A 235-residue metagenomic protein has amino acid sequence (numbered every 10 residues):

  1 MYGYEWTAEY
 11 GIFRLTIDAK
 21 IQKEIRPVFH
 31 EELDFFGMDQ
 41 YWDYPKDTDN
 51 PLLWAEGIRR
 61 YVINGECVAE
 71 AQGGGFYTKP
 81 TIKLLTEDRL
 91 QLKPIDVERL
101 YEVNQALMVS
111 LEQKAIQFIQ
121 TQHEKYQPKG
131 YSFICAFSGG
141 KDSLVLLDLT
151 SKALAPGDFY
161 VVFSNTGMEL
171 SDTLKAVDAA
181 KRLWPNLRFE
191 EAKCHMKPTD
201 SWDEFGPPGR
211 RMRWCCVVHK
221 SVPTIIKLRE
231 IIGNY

Functional and structural regions predicted by a protein language model:
Y2-Y235: ATP-dependent adenylation/nucleotidyltransferase module used to activate substrates
